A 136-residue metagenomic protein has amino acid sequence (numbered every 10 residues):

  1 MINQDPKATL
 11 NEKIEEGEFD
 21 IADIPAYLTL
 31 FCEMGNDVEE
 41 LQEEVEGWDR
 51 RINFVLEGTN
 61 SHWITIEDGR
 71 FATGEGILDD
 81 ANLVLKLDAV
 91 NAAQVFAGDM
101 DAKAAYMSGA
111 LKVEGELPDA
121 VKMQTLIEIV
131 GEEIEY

Functional and structural regions predicted by a protein language model:
M1-Y136: Feature captures hydrophobic
